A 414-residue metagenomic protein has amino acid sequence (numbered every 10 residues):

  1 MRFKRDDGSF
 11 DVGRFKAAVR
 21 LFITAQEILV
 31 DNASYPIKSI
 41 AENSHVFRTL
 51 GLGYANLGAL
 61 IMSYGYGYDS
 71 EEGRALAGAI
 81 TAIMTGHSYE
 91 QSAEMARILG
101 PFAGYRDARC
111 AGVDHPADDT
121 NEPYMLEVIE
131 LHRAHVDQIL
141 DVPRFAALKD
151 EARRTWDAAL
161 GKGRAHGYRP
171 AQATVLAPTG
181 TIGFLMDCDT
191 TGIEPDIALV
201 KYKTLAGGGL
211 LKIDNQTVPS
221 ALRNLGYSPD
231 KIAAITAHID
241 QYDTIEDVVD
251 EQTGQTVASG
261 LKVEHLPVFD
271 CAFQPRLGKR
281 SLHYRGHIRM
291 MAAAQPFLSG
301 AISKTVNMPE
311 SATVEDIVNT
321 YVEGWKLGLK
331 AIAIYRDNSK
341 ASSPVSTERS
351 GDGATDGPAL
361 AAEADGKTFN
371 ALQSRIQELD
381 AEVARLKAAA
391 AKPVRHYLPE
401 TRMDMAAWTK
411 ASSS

Functional and structural regions predicted by a protein language model:
M1-S414: Long, C-terminal-biased catalytic regions of enzyme "large/alpha" subunits
